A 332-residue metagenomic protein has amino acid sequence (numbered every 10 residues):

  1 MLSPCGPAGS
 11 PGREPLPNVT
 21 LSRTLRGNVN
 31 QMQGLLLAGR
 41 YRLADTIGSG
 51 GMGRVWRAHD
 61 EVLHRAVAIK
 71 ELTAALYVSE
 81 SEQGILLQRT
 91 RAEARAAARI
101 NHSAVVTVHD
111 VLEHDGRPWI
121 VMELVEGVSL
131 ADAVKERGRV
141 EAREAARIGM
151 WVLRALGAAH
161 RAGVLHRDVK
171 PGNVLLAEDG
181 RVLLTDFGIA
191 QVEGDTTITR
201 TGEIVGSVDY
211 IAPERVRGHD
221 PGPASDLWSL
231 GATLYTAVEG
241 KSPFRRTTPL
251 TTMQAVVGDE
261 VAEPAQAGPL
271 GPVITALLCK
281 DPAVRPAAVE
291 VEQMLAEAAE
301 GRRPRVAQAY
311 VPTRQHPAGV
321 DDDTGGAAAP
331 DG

Functional and structural regions predicted by a protein language model:
L2-G9, R13-V311: Eukaryotic protein kinase
R302-G332: Regulatory extensions appended to serine/threonine kinase catalytic cores
